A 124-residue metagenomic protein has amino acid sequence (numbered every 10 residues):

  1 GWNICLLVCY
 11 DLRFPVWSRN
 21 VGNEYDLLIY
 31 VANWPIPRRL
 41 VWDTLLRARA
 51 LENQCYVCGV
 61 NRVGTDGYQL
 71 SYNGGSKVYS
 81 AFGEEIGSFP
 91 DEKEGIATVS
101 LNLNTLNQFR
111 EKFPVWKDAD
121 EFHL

Functional and structural regions predicted by a protein language model:
G1, V8-D11, V16-R19, N23 (+1 more regions): Cysteine/selenocysteine-centered motifs that mediate thiol-based redox chemistry or coordinate metal-sulfur cofactors
N3, L12-I96: CN hydrolase (nitrilase-like) catalytic-core segments centered on the catalytic cysteine and neighboring Lys/Glu
C5-L7, S100: Residues in well-ordered beta-strands of folded domains
D11, A81, N102-L106: Generic structural motif
K93-E111: A short, polar/charged loop-to-alpha-helix boundary motif
